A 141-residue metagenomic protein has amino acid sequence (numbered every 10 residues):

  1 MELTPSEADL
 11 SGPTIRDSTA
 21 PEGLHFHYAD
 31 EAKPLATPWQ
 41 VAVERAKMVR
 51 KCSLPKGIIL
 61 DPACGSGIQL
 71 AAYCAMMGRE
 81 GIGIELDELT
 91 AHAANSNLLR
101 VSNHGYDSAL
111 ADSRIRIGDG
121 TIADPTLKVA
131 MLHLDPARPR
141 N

Functional and structural regions predicted by a protein language model:
M1-G57: S-adenosyl-L-methionine
E44-C52, A72, N97-R100, H104: A generic secondary-structure signal
P62: Conserved beta-strand/loop positions that form the S-adenosyl-L-methionine
S66-G78: Conserved SAM-binding loop of SAM-dependent methyltransferases across substrates and taxa, primarily the Class I
E80-E85: Conserved SAM-binding motif I beta-strand of class I
D87-T126: S-adenosyl-L-methionine
K128-V129, H133-N141: S-adenosylmethionine
